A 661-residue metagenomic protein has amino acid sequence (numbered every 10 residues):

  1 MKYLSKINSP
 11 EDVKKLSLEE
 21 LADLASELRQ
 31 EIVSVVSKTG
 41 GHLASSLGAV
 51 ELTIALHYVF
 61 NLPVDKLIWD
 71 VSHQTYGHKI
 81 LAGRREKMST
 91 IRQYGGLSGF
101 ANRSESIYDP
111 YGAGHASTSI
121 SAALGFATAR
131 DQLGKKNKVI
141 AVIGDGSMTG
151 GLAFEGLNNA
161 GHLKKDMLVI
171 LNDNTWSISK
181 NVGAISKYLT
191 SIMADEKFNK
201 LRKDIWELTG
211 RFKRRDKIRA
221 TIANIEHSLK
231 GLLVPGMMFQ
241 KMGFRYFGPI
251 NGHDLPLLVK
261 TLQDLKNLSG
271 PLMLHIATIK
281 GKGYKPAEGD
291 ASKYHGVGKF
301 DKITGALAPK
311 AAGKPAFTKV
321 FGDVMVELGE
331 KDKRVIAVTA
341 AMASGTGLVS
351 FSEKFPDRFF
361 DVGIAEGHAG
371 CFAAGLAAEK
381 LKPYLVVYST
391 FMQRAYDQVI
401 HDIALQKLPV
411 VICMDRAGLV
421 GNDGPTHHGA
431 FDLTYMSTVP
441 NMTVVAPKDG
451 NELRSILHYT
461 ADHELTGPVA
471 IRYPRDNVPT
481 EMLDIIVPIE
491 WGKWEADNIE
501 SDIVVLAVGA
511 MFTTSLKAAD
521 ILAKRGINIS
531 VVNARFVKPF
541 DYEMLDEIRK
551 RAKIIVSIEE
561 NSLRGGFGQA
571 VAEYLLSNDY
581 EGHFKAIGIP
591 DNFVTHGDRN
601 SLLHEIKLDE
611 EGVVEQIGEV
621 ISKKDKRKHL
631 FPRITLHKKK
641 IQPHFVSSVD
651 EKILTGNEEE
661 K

Functional and structural regions predicted by a protein language model:
M1-A82, M238-V259, L268, L272-T278: N-terminal amphipathic, basic-rich helices that act as targeting or association modules
L4, T175-F321: Long, well-ordered, tryptophan-enriched scaffold segments
H42-L163, R334-V335, T339-A340, L348-V349: Cofactor-binding active-site loop characterized by glycine-rich and histidine/acidic residues
K66, T278-Q393, Q398-L408, E490 (+2 more regions): Non-catalytic terminal/interface segments that mediate subunit docking, oligomerization, and allosteric communication
K87-L97, H162-W176, K197, A404-R416: A glycine-rich helix N-cap at a beta->alpha junction
I218-P286, P409-M414, T434-D484, E610-I634: Structural signature of the thiamine diphosphate
K260-Q263, H295-G296, A316-K331, G347-E353 (+4 more regions): Glycine-/acidic-rich phosphate or pyrophosphate-binding loops and their flanking alpha/beta elements
F300-G313, G421-D423, T443, Q569-I634: Peripheral docking tails and interdomain loops at the edges of cofactor- or intermediate-handling domains
